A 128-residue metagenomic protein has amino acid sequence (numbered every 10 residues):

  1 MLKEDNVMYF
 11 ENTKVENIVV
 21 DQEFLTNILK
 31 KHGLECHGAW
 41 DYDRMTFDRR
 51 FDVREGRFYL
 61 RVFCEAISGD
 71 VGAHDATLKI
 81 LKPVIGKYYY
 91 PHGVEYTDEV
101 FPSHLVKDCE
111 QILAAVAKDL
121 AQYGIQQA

Functional and structural regions predicted by a protein language model:
M1-V7: Short, Lys/Arg-enriched N-terminal segments with co-localized hydrophobic residues within the first ~10-30 amino acids
L2, L25, L29, L34 (+5 more regions): Generic detector of leucine side chains in alpha-helical contexts
M8-F10, Y96: General secondary-structure edge motif
F10-T13, D21, H32, F51-D52 (+2 more regions): Surface-exposed, interaction-prone regions used to assemble/regulate multi-protein complexes
E16-N17, V116: A compositional/structural signature for long, glycine/proline-rich flexible linkers and loops on extracytoplasmic
I18, Q22-G72, G86-P91, E95: Ser/Thr-rich, low-complexity intrinsically disordered terminal regions
D75-A128: Intrinsically disordered, low-complexity regulatory regions enriched in serine/threonine/proline and acidic residues
